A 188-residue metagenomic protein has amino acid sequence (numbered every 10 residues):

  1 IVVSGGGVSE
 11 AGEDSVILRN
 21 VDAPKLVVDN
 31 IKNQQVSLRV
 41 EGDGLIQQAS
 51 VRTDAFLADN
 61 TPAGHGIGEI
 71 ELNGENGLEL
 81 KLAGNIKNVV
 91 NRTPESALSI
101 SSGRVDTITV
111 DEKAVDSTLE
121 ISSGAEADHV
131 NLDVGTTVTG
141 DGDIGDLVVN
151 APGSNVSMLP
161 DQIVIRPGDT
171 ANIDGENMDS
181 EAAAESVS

Functional and structural regions predicted by a protein language model:
I1-E181, E185-V187: Short, T/G/N/S-enriched strand-turn elements that build extracellular solenoid repeat scaffolds
